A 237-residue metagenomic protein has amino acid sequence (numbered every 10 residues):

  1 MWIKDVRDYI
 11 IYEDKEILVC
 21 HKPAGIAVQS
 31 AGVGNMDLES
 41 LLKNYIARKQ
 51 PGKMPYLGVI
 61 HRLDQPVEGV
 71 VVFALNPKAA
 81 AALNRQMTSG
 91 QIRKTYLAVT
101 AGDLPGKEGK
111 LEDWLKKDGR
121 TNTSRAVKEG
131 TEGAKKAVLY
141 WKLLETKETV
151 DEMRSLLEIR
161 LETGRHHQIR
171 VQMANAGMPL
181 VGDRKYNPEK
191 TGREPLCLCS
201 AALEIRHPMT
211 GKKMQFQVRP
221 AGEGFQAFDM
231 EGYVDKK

Functional and structural regions predicted by a protein language model:
M1-K237: RNA pseudouridine synthases
